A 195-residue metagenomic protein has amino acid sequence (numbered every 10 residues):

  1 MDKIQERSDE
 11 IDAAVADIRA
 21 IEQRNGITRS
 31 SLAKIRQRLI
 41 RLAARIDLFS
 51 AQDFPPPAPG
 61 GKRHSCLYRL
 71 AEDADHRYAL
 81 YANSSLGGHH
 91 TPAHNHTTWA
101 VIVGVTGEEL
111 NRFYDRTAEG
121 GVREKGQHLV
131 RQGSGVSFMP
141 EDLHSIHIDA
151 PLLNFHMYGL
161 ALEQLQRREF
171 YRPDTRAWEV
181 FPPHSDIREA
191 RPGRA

Functional and structural regions predicted by a protein language model:
M1-F49: N-terminal leader/capping segments at the start of a protein or of a new domain
P56-G87: A short glycine-rich, His/Asp/Glu-containing loop-to-beta-strand
L80-N95, V130, M139-E141: Conserved short histidine dyad/triad with adjacent acidic residue
L86, H96-R112, R116: Glycine- and acidic-residue-biased ligand/ion/polar-headgroup-sensing regions
P92-H94, N111-R112, F138, L143-D149 (+1 more regions): Short beta-strand His + acidic residue motifs that chelate non-heme Fe in jelly-roll/DSBH and cupin folds
V101-V103, A150-Q166: A short hydrophobic beta-strand segment most commonly corresponding to one strand of the jelly-roll/cupin
R116-S145: Short acidic-glycine-tyrosine-enriched beta hairpin
D174-A195: Long hydrophobic alpha-helical segments typical of transmembrane helices together with their membrane-interfacial
